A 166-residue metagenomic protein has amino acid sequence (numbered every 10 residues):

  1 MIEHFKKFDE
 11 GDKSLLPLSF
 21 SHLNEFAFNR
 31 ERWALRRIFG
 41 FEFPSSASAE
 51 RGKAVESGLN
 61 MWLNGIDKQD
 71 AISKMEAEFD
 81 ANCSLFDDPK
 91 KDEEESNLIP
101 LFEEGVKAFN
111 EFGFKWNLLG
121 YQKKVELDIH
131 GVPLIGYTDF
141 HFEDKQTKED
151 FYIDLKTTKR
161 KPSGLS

Functional and structural regions predicted by a protein language model:
M1-L18, G120, K124: Long, acidic, intrinsically disordered low-complexity segments
K6, L18, S84-K91, I99-E103 (+3 more regions): Metal-dependent nuclease catalytic regions and adjoining charged, substrate-binding loops involved in nucleic-acid end
D12-L15, R30-F43, D80-L85, Y152 (+1 more regions): Short amphipathic alpha-helical segments and their helix-coil junctions
S14-L16, H22-N24, E31, N117-L118 (+1 more regions): A generic secondary-structure signal marking the coil-to-beta-strand transition
S19-F20, E78: Extended, non-catalytic scaffold segments that flank or surround catalytic motifs
F20-G65, Q122: Nuclease catalytic cores
G58-K124: A non-catalytic, helix-rich entry segment at domain boundaries
L119-S166: Mg2+/Mn2+-dependent nuclease catalytic core
